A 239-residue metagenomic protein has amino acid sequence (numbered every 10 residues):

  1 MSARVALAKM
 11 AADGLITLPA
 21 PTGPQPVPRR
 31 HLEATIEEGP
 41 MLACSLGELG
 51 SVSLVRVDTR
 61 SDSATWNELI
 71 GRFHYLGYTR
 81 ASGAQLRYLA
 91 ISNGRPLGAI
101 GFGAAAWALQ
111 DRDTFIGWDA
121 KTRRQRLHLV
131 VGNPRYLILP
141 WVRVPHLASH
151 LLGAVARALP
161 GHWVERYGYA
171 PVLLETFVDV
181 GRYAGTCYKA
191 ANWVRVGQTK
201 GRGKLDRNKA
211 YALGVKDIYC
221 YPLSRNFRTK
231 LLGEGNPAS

Functional and structural regions predicted by a protein language model:
M1-A6, S53-N226: Acyl-donor binding region in acyl/amide transferases
R4-G14: Basic amphipathic alpha-helical segments that dock to polyanions
T17-L18, R195: Short beta-strand "wing" residues that participate in macromolecule-binding interfaces
P21-Q25, K200-G201: Short, Lys/Arg-rich nucleic-acid/phosphate-binding segment
P24-P28, Y219: Minor-groove-contacting beta-hairpin "wing" of winged helix-turn-helix DNA-binding domains
V27-T59: Conserved N-terminal entry element of GNAT/NAT acetyltransferase domains
F227-S239: Flexible, glycine-/basic-rich loop-and-beta segments that form/coincide with the SAM-dependent methyltransferase
